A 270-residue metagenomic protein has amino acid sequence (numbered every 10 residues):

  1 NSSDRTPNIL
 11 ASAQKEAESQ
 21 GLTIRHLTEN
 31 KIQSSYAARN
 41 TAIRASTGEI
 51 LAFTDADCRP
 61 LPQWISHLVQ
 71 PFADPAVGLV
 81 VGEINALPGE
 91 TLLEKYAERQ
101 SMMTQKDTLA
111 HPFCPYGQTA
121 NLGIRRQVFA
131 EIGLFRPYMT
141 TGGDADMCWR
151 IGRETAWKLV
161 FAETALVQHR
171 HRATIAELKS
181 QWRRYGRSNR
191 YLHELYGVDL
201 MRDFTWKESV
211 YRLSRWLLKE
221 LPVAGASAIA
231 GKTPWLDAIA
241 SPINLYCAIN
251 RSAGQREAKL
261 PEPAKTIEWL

Functional and structural regions predicted by a protein language model:
N1-T28: Acidic donor-binding segment of Leloir-type glycosyltransferases
R5, I9, C58-P71: Acidic donor-binding/catalytic loop of UDP-sugar-dependent glycosyltransferases, especially processive GT2
E29-S46: Glycine-rich, basic loop-to-helix element that forms the pyrophosphate-binding segment of sugar-nucleotide handling
L51: Short aromatic/hydrophobic "clamp" motif used to bind/position activated sugar donors
Q63-L93: Conserved donor NDP-sugar-binding/catalytic core segment of glycosyltransferases
G82-E83, A97-C114: Short, flexible, basic/aromatic active-site loop/helix in glycosyltransferases
T141-M147, E154: Acidic donor-binding loop at a coil-to-helix junction in glycosyltransferase catalytic cores that engages
R183-R187, M201-L270: Non-catalytic, C-terminal membrane-associated alpha-helical segments of glycosyltransferases
